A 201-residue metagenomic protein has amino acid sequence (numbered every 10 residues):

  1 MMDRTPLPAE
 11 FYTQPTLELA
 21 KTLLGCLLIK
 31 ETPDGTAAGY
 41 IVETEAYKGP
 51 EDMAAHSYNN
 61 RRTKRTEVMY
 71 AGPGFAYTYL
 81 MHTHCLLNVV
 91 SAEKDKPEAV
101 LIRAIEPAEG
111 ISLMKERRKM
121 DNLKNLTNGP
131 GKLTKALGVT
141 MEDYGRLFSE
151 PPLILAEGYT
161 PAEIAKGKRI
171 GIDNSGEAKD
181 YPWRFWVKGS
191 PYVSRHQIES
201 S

Functional and structural regions predicted by a protein language model:
M2-S201: Conserved, well-structured core segments that form or line functional sites
